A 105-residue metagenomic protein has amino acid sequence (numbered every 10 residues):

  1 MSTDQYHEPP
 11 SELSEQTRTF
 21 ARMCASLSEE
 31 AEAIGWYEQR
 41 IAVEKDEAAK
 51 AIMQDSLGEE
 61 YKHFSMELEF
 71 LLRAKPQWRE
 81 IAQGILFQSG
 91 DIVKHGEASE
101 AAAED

Functional and structural regions predicted by a protein language model:
M1-D105: Iron-associated oxidoreductase/ferritin-like identity signal
